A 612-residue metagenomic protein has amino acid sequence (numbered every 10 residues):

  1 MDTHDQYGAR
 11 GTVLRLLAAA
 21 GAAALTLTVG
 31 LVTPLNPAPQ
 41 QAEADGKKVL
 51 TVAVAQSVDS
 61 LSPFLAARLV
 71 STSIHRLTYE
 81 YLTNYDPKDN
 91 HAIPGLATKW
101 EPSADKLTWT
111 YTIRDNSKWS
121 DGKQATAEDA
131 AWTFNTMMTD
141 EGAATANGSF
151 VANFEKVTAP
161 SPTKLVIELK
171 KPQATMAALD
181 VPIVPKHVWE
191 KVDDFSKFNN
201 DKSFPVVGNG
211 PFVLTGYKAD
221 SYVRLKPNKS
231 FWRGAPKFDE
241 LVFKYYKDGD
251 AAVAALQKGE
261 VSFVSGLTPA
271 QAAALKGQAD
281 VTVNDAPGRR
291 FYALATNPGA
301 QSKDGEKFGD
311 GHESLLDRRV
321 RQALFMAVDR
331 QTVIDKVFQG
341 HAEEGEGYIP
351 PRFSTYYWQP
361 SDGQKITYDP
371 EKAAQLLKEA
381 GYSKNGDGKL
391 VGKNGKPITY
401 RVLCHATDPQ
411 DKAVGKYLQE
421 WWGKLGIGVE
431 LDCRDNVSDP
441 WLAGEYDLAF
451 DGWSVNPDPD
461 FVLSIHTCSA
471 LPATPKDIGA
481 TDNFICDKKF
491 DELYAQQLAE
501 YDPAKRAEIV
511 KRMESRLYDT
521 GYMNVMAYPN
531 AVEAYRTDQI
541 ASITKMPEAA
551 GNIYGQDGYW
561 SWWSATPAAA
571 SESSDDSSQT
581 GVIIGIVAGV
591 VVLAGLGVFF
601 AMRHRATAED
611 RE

Functional and structural regions predicted by a protein language model:
M1-Q41, I584-R605: Secretory targeting and sorting signals
A44, K218, Y292, F325-P360 (+3 more regions): Detector for C-terminal structural segments
A53-A104, N135, V207: N-terminal lobe/hinge region of extracytoplasmic solute-binding protein
T98-A143, V166, A252-A255, E313-L316: Aromatic- and charge-enriched surface segment that lines or borders ligand/interaction sites
T112, A146-V192: Surface-exposed binding/hinge segments that line and control ligand-binding clefts or catalytic entry sites
T126-T133, V166-E168, G210-P211, D239-E240 (+4 more regions): Alpha-helical secondary-structure segments
V181-P236, E240, P370-E371, Q375 (+1 more regions): Gly/Pro-rich hinge or "lid" segments in bacterial periplasmic/extracellular proteins
N228-A274, G428: Ligand-site clamp/hinge motif
